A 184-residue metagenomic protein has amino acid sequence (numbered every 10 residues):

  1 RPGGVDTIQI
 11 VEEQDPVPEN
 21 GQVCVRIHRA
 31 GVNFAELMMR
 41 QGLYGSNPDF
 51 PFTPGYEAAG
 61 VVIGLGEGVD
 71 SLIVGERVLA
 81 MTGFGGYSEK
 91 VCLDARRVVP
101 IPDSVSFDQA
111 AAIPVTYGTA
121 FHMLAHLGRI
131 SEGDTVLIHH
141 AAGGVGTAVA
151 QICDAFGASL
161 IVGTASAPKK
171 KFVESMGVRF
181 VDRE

Functional and structural regions predicted by a protein language model:
R1, L65, T164-S166: Cofactor-binding loop segments of dinucleotide-utilizing enzymes, especially the Rossmann-like FAD- and NAD(P)+-binding
R1-T7: Extracellular beta-rich ligand/substrate-recognition surface
I10-D15, A59-V61, K90-C92, V98: Conserved hydrophobic/aromatic beta-strand scaffold that supports enzyme active sites
Q14-V32, L43-G85: Glycine-rich beta-strand-centered segment in the early N-terminal region that forms part of a ligand/cofactor-binding
A35-Q41: Cytochrome P450 core scaffold surrounding the K-helix E-X-X-R motif and the conserved "meander" helix-loop region
M38, D49, S71, R77-H140: NAD(P)H dinucleotide-binding glycine-rich loop of Rossmann-like/cofactor-binding domains, especially the beta1-alpha1
L72, V91-L93, K170-M176: Short loop/helix-cap segments at secondary-structure boundaries that form the rim of catalytic
A111-R183: Mid-domain Rossmann-like dinucleotide-binding core that forms the NAD(H)/NADP(H) cofactor-binding site
